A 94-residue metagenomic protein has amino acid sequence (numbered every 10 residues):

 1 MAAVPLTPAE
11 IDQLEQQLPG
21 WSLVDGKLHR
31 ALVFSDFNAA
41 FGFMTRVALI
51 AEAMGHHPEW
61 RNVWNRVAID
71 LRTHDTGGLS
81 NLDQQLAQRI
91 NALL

Functional and structural regions predicted by a protein language model:
M1-S35: N-terminal first-folded block
L23, A48-P58: Short arginine-rich
D25-K27, N62-R66: Short Gly/Ser/Thr- and Asp/Glu-enriched loop/turn motifs at secondary-structure junctions
D36-F37, T76: Helix N-cap motif at beta-to-alpha junctions
N38-M44: Short amphipathic alpha-helices within nucleic acid-binding modules
M44-V47, A87: Short amphipathic alpha-helical/adjacent loop interface patches that line ligand and macromolecule-binding sites
M54-P58, N62, A92-L94: A short N-terminal helical cap/helix-turn-helix that marks the beginning of AMP-binding/adenylate-forming
R66-L93: C-terminal structural segments of small proteins and small subunits
